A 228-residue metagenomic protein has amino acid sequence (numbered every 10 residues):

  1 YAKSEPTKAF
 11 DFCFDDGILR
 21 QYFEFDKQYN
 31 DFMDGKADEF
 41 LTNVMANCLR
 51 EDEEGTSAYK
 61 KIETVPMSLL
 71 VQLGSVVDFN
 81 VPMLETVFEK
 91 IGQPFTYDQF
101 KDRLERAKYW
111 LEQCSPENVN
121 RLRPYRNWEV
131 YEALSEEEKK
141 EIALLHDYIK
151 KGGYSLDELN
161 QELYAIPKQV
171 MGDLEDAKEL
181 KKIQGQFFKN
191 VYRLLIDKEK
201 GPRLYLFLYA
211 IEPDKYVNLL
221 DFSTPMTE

Functional and structural regions predicted by a protein language model:
Y1-P116, I196-E228: Catalytic adenosine-cofactor/nucleotide-binding cores of aminoacyl-tRNA synthetases and other
T56, E129-V130, E175-A177: Acidic, serine/threonine- and proline-rich low-complexity regulatory regions
P66-L70, L84, E138, I142 (+3 more regions): Short runs of predominantly hydrophobic/aromatic residues within well-ordered alpha helices that form helix-helix
E85-L156, L163, P167: Small-residue-rich helix-loop
E137, E179-Q184, I196, L208: Short amphipathic alpha-helical interaction segments
K150, Y154, Y164, K168-G172 (+3 more regions): Hydrophobic alpha-helix feature that most strongly marks membrane-spanning transmembrane helices and their immediate
Y154-S155, M171-Q184, L204: Short acidic, glycine/proline-enriched loop segments that cap or flank alpha-helices
